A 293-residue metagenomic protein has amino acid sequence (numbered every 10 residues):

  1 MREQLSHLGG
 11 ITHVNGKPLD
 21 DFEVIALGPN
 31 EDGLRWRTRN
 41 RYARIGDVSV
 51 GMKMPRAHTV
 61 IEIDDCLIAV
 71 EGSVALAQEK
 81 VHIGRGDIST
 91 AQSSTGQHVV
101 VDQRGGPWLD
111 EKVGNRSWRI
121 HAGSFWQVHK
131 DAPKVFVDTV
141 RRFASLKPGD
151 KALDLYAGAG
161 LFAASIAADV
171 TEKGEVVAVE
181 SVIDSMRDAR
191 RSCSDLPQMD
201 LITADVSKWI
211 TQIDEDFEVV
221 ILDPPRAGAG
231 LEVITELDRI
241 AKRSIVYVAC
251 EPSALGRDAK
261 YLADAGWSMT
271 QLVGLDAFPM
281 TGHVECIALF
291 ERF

Functional and structural regions predicted by a protein language model:
M1-R85: Extended interfacial segments that mediate partner engagement and assembly in macromolecular machines
I25-P29, T90-A91, V273-L275: Beta-strand->loop->alpha-helix junctions that form or flank phosphate-binding loops in nucleotide-handling enzymes
R39, D87, G106-D110: Short, acidic/polar N-cap/turn motifs at the starts of alpha helices
V48-G51, D64-I68, A75-E79, I88 (+4 more regions): Glycine-rich loops and low-complexity Gly/Arg-rich segments that provide flexible linkers or classic glycine-based
G84-Q92: Flexible glycine-rich surface loops and low-complexity tracts that mediate binding to linear polymers
S93-F293: Rossmann-like S-adenosyl-L-methionine
